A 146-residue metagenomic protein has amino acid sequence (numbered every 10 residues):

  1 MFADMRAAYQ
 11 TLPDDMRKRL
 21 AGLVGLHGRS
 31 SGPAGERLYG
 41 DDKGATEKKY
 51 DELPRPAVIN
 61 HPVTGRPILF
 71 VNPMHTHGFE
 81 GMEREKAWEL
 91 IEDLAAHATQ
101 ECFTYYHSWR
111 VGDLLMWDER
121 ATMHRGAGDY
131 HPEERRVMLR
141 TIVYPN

Functional and structural regions predicted by a protein language model:
M1-L114, E119-N146: Non-heme Fe(II) oxygenase catalytic core, chiefly the N-lobe of the double-stranded beta-helix
